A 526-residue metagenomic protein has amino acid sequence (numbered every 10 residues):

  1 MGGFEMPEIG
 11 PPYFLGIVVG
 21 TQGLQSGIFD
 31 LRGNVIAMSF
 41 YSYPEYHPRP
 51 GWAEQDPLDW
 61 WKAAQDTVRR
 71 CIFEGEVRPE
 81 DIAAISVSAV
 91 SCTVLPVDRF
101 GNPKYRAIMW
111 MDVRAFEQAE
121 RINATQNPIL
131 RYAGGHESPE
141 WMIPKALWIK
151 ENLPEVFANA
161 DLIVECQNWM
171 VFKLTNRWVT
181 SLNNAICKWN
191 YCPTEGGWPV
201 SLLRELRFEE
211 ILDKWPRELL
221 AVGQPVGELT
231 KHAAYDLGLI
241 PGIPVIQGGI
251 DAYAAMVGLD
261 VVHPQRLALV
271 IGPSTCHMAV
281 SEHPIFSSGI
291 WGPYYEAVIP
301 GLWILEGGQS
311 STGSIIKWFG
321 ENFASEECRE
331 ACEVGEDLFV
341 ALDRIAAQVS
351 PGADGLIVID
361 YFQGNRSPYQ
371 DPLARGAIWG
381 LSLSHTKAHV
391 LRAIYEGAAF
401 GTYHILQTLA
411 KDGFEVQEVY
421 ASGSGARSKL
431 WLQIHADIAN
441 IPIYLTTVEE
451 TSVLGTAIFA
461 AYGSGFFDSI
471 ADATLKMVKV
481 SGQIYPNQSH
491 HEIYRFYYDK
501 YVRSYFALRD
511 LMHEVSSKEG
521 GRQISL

Functional and structural regions predicted by a protein language model:
G2-F40, Y46-H47, L58, A83-A124 (+5 more regions): Glycine/Thr-rich phosphate-binding loops that ligate phosphate moieties of nucleotide and other phosphorylated ligands
F4-G10, E151, T230-L239, G249-R266: Conserved phosphate-binding catalytic cores of ATP/NTP-utilizing and phosphoryl-transfer enzymes
P12-V18, S26, D81-V87, I163 (+4 more regions): Short glycine-aspartate micro-motif
V19-T21, R32, I129-I250, I316 (+4 more regions): Gly/Ser/Thr-rich active-site cleft segment
S39-R78: N-terminal phosphate-binding loop and adjacent alpha-helix
W61-R69, I143-A146, I250-A254, T312 (+3 more regions): Short, hydrophobic/amphipathic alpha-helical packing segments that form internal helix faces or helix-helix interfaces
A63, T67-G75, M170, L259 (+4 more regions): Stable alpha-helical structural segments in soluble proteins, enriched in small hydrophobic residues
A64-A83, L153-F157, L202-L212, Y235-L237 (+1 more regions): Phosphate/pyrophosphate-binding loops at sites that engage ATP/ADP/AMP, CoA/4′-phosphopantetheine, polyphosphate
